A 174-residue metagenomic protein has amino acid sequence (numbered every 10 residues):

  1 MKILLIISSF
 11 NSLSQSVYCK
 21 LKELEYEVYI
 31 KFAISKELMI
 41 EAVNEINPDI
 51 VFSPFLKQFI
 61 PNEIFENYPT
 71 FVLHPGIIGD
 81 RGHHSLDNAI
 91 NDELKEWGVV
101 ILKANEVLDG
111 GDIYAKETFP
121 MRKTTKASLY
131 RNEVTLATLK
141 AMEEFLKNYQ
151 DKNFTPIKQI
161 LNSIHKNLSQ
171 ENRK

Functional and structural regions predicted by a protein language model:
M1-K174: One-carbon transfer enzymes
